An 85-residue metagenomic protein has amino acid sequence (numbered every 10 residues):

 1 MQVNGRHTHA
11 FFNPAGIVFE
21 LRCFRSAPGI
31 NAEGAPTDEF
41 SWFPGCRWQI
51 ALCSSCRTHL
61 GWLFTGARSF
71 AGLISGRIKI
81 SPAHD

Functional and structural regions predicted by a protein language model:
M1-D85: A short Gly-Trp-Pro
